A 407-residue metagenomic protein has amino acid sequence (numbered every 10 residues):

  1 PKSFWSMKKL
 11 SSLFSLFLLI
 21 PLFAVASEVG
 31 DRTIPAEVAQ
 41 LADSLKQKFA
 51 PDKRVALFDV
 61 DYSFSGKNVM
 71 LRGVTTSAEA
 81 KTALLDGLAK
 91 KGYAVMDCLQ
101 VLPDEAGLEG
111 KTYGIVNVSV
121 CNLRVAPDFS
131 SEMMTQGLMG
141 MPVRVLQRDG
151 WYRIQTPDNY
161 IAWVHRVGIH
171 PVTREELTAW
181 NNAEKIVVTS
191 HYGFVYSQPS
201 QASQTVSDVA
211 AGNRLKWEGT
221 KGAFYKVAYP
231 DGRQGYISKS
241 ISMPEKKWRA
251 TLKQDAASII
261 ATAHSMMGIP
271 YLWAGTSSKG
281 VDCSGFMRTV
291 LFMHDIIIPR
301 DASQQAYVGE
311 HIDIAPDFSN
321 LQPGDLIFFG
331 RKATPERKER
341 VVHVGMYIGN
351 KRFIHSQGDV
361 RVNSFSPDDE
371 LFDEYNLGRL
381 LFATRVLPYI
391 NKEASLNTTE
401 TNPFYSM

Functional and structural regions predicted by a protein language model:
L13-L19, A26-M70, V74-Q136, M141 (+2 more regions): N-terminal targeting leaders
T82, D86-G107, T156-V187, S200 (+6 more regions): Boundary regions of SH3-family modules and the immediately adjacent low-complexity/disordered segments in eukaryotic
V116-M139, V188-W217, Y271: Beta-loop motif signature
G140, Y152-T156, V164, G212 (+3 more regions): SH3/SH3-like beta-barrel fold
P171-R174, G193, S200-S203, M243 (+1 more regions): Aromatic- and glycine-rich peptidoglycan recognition patches
A263, G275-H294: Active-site nucleophilic cysteine motif
I298-V362, D368: ...with weaker cross-activation on analogous glycine-rich loops/strands in unrelated enzymes
